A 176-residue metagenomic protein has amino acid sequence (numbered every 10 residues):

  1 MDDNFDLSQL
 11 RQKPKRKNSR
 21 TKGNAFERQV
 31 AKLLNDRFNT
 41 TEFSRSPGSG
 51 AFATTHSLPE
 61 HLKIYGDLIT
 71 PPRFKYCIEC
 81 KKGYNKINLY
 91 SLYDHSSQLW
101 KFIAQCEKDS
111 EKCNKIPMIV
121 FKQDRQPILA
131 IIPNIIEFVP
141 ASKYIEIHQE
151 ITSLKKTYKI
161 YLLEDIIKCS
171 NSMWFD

Functional and structural regions predicted by a protein language model:
M1-D176: Catalytic phosphate/metal-binding cores of nucleic-acid and nucleotide-processing enzymes, i.e., regions that mediate
